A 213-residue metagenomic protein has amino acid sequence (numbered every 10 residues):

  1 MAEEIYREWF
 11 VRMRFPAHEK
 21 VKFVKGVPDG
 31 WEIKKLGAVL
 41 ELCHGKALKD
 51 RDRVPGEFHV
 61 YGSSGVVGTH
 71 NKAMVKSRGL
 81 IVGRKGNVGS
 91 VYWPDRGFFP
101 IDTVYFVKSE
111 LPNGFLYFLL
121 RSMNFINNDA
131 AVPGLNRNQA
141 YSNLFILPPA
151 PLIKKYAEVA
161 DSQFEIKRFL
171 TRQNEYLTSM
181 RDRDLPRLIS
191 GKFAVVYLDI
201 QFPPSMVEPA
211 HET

Functional and structural regions predicted by a protein language model:
M1-E8, R12, P16-G62, A150-K154 (+3 more regions): Non-catalytic DNA-recognition/assembly elements of restriction-modification systems
K25-P148, V196-T213: DNA target-recognition domains and sequence-specific DNA-contacting regions of bacterial/archaeal
P100, K154-K155: Short small-residue beta-strand/loop micro-motif enriched in glycine and branched aliphatics
V104-F106, Y156, I166: Short histidine-centered catalytic/ligand-binding loop motif
